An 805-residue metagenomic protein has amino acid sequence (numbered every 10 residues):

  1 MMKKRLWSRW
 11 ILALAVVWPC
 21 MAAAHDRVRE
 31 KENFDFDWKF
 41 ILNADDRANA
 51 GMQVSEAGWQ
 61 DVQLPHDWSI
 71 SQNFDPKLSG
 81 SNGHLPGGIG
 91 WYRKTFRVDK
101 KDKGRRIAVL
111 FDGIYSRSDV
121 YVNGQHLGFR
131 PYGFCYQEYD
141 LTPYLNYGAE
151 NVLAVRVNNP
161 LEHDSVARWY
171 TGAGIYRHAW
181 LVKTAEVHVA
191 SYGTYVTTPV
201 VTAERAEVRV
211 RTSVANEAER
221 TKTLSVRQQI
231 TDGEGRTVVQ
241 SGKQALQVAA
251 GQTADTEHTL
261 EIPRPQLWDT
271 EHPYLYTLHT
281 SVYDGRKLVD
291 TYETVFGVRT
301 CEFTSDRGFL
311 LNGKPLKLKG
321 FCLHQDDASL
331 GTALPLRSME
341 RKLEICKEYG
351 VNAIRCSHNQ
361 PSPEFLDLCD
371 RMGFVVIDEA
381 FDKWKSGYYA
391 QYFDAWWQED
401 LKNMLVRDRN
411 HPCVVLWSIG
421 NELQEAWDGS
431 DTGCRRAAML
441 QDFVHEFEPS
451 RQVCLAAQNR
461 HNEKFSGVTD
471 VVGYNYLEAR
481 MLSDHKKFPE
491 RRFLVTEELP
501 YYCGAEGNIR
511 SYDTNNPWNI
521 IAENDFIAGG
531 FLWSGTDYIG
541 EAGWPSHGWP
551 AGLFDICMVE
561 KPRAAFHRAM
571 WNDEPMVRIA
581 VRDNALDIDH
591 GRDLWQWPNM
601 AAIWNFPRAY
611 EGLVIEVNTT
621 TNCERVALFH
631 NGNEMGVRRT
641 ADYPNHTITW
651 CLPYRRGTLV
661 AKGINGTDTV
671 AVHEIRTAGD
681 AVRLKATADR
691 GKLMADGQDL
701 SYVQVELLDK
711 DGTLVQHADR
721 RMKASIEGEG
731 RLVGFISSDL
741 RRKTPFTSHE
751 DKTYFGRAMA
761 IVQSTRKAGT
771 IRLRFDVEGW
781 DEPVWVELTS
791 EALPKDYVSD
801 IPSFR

Functional and structural regions predicted by a protein language model:
E30-A50, Q63-L64, W68-I70, G87 (+10 more regions): Substrate-binding clefts and catalytic carboxylate motifs of secreted carbohydrate-active enzymes
F34, L42-N43, N82, G87-Y195 (+7 more regions): Accessory beta-strand-rich segments of carbohydrate-active enzymes
H66-N123, G128-P131, E138, V182 (+6 more regions): Active-site-adjacent substrate/metal-binding segments within catalytic domains of carbohydrate-active enzymes
D102-R105, L145-E150, D164, T221 (+2 more regions): Short glycine/proline/serine/threonine-rich loop/turn segments at secondary-structure transition edges
V122, R205-L246, A254-T256, T280 (+4 more regions): Beta-strand-rich binding/interaction modules
L141-P143, E257-L267, I648-Y654, T747-R766: Short, hydrophobic beta-strand segments
A167, T291-F296, D668-G679, E782-A792: Edge beta-strands of extracellular beta-sandwich domains
K222-R227, T270-T277, V614-E616, N622-E624 (+4 more regions): Short flexible loop/turn segments that cap and initiate beta-strands
